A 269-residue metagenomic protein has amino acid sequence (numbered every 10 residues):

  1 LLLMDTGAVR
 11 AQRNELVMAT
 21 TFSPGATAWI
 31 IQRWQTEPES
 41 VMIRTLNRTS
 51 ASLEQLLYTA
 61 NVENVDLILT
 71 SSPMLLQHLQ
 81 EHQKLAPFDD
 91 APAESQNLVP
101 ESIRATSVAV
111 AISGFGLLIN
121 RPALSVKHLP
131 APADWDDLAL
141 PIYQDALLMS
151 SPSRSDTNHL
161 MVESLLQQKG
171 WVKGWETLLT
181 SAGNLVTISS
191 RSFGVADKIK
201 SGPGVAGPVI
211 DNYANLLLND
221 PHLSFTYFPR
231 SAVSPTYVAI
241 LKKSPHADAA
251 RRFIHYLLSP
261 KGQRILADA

Functional and structural regions predicted by a protein language model:
G7-H78: Early extracytoplasmic/lumenal segment of secretory-pathway proteins
A19-F22, I103-V110, I119-R121, V126-H128 (+2 more regions): Short beta-strand->loop
I30, G174-T177, P245-L257, I265: Short amphipathic alpha-helical coupling segments at ligand-binding clamshell hinges and other catalytic/signaling
E63-I68, A86-L117, D136, A146-M149: A structural signal for short loop-to-beta-strand junctions that line the ligand-binding cleft of periplasmic/secreted
L79-P87, P100-A105, L216-Y227: Ligand-binding "clamshell"
L118-A123, S234-A249, I265-L266: A bilobed periplasmic-binding-protein/Venus flytrap-type ligand-binding module shared by bacterial periplasmic
A146-S150, L257-A269: Periplasmic-binding protein-like
T157-P229: Ligand-binding pocket segment of bilobal, Venus flytrap-like solute-binding proteins
